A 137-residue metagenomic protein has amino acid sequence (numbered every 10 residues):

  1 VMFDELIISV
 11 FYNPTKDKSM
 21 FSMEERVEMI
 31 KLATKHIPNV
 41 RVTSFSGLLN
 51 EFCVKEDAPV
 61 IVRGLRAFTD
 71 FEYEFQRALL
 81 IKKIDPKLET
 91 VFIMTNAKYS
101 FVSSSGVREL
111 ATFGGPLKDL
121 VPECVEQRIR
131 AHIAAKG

Functional and structural regions predicted by a protein language model:
V1-G137: Nucleotidyltransferase catalytic core that binds NTPs
